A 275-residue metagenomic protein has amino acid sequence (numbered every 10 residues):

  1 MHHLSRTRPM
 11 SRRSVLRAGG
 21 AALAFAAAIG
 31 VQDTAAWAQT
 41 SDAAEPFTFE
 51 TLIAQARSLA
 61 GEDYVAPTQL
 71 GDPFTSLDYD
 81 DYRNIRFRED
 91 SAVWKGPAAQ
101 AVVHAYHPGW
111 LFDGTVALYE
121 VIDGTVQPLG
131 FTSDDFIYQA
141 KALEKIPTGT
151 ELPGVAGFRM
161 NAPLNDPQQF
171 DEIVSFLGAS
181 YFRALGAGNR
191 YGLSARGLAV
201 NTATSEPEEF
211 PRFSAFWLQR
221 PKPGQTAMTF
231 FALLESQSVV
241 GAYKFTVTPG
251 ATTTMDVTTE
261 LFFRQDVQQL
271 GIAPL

Functional and structural regions predicted by a protein language model:
M1-S14, A18-W37: N-terminal secretory signal peptides
R6, L23-A24, R88-P97, D266-G271: Short amphipathic alpha-helical segments with coiled-coil-like heptad repeat character
I29-V65: C-terminal segment of N-terminal export signals and the immediately downstream linker at the start of the mature
E62-T204: Solvent-exposed N-terminal domain segments of exported/luminal and surface proteins
G114-A117, A156, M228, Y243 (+1 more regions): Residue-level detector of short, conserved catalytic/binding motifs and their immediate flanks
I122, S133, A232-S236, P249 (+2 more regions): A mature extracytoplasmic/lumenal domain signature
G192-P249: Extended, loop-rich substrate-binding clefts of extracytoplasmic carbohydrate-active enzymes
K244-L275: Acidic (Asp/Glu-rich), glycine- and aromatic
